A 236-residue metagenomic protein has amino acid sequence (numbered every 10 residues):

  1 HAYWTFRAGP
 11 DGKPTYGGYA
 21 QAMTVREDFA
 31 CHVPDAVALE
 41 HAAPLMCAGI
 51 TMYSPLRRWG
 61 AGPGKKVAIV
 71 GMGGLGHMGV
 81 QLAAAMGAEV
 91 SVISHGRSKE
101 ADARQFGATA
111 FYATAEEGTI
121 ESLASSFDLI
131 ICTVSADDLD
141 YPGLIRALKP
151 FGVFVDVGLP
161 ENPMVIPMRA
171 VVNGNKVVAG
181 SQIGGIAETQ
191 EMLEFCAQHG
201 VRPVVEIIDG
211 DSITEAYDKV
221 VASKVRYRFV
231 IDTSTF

Functional and structural regions predicted by a protein language model:
H1-A30: Glycine-rich phosphate/adenylate-binding loop and adjacent beta-alpha elements of nucleotide- or dinucleotide-binding
K13-Y19, D35-R57, V70-M78: A glycine-rich, Thr/Ser-enriched phosphate-binding loop motif common to dinucleotide/cofactor-binding enzymes
L56-G62, R146: Glycine-rich helix-loop-beta junction characteristic of Rossmann-like nucleotide cofactor-binding loops
P63-M72, A84-P142: Adenosine-nucleotide cofactor-binding segment
G96, P160, G184: Residues in the short beta-alpha loop(s) of Rossmann-like NAD(P)-binding domains
P142, I186-F236: C-terminal hydrophobic helical "lid"/dimerization subdomain of Rossmann-like NAD(P)H-dependent oxidoreductases
L148-P150: Helix-to-beta-strand junctions that scaffold the AdoMet/dcAdoMet cofactor pocket in Class I SAM-dependent enzymes
V153-V155, I166-E206: Rossmann-fold dehydrogenase core element
